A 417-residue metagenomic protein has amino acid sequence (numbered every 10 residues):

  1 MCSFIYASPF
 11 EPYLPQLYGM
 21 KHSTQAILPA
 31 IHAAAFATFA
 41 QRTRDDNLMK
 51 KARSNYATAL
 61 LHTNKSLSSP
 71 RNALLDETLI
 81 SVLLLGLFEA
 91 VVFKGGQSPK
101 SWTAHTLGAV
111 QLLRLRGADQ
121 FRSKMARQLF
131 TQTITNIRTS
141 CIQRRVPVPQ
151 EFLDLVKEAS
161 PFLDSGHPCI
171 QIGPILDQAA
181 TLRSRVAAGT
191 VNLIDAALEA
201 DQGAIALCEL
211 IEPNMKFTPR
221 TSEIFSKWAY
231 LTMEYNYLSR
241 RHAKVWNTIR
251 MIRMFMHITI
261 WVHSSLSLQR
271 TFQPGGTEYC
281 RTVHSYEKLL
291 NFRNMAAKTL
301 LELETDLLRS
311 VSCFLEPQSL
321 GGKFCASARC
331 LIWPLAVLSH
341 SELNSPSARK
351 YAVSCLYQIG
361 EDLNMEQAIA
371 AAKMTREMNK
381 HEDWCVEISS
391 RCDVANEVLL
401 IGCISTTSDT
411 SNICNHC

Functional and structural regions predicted by a protein language model:
M1-K50, L61-L67: Acidic, Ser/Thr/Pro-rich intrinsically disordered transcriptional activation regions
M1-Y6, M49, G95-G276, R293-L307: Central/C-terminal regulatory/activation regions of fungal transcription factors
Y6, I27, I31-A34, Y56 (+7 more regions): Amphipathic, alpha-helical segments enriched in basic
S8, P12, R42, D46 (+3 more regions): Fungal-biased detection of long, low-complexity, Ser/Thr- and Lys/Arg-rich intrinsically disordered regions
P15-I27, S66-D76, V92, S160-Q171 (+2 more regions): Phosphate-binding glycine-rich loops and adjacent basic patches that engage nucleotide phosphates, nucleic-acid
H22, A26, N47, S54 (+9 more regions): Residues within HEAT/ARM-like alpha-solenoid scaffolds
I31-D45, Y56-S98, A109-L115, L129-I142 (+4 more regions): Hydrophobic/aromatic-rich effector regions of fungal transcription factors
